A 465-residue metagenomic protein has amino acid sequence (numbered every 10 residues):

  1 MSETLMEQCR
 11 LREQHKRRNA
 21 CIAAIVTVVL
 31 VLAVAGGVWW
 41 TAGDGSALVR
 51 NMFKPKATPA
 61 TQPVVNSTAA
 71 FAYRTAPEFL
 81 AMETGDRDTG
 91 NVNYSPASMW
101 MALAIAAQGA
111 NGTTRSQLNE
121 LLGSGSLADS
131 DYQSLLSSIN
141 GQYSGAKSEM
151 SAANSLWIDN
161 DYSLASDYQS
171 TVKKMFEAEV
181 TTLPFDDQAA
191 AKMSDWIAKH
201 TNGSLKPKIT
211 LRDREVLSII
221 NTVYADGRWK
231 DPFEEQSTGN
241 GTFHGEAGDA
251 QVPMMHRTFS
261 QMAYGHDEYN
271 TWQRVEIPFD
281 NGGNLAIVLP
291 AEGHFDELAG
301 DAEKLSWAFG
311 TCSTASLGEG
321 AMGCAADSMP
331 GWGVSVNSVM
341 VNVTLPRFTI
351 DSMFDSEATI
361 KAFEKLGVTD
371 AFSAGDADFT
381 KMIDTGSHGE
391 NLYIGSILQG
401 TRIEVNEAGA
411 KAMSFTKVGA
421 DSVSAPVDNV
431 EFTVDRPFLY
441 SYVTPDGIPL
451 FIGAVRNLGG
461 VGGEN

Functional and structural regions predicted by a protein language model:
S2-C9, A20-F185: Detector for small/aliphatic-rich hydrophobic stretches
V65-P77, A410-N429, G463-N465: Short, positively charged
T89, S130-A291, A326-S424: Non-catalytic, conformational "gating/processing" segments within enzyme and secreted inhibitor domains
G112-L118, H294-L298, S352-D355, M413-S414 (+2 more regions): Extracytoplasmic/secreted cell-surface and envelope-processing proteins
L118-L122, F233-T242, D296-A308: Short Gly/aromatic-enriched secondary-structure transition segments
I219, T271-P290, A425-N465: Extended hydrophobic
M262-G265, D296-D301, S424-A425, V461-N465: A short, polar/proline- and glycine-enriched secondary-structure boundary/capping micro-motif
P290-N337: Internal alpha/beta scaffold segment
